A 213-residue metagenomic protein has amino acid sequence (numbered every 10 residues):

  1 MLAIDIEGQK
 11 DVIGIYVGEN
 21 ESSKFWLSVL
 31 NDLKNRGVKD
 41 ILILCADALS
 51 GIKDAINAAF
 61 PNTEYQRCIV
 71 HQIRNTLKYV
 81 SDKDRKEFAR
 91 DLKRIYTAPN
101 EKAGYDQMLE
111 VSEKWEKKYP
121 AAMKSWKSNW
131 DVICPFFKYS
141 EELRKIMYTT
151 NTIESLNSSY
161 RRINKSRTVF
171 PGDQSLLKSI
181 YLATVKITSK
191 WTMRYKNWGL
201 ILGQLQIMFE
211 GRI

Functional and structural regions predicted by a protein language model:
M1-C45, S50, D54, A59-N62 (+2 more regions): RNase H-like nuclease fold core
K10, L44-D47, C68-H71, W126 (+2 more regions): Short, conserved catalytic/metal-binding motifs centered on acidic residues
D11-I15, V38-D40, I73, A89-Y96: Short acidic, glycine/Ser/Thr-rich loop/turn "cap" segments at secondary-structure junctions
G18-S22, L44, Y65-C68, V80-D84 (+2 more regions): A generic short alpha-helical patch detector that favors 3-5-residue windows in or near N-terminal regions
I41-L44, Y65-I69, T168-G172, K190: Short, surface-exposed helix-loop/turn micro-motifs enriched in polar/charged residues
I43-S50, A55-D91: Conserved beta-strand -> loop -> alpha-helix junction used to position metal-binding or nucleic-acid-contacting
P61, R94-I213: Acidic/histidine-rich catalytic cores and adjacent linkers of DNA breakage/strand-transfer/modification proteins
